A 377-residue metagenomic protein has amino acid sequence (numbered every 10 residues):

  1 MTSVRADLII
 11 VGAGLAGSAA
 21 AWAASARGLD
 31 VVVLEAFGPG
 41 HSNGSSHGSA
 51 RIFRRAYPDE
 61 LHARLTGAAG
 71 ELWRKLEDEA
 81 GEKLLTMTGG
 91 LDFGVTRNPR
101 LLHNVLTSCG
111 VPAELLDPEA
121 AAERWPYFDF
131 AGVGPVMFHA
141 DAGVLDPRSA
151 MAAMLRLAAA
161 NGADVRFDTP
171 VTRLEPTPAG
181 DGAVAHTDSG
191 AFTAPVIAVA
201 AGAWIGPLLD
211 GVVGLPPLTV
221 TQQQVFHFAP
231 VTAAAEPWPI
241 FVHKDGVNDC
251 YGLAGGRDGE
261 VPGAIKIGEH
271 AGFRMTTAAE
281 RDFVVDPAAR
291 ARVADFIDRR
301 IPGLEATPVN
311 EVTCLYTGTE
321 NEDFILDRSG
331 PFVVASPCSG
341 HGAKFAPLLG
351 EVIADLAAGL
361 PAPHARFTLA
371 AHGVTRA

Functional and structural regions predicted by a protein language model:
T2-A16, V32: Beta1/beta-strand and adjacent pyrophosphate-binding region of the FAD-binding site in flavoprotein oxidoreductases
I9-V11, L34, F192-W204, G350: Short hydrophobic core segments
W22-A26, K83-L85, A191, A203-P331: Active-site substrate-recognition segment that forms the wall of the catalytic cavity or substrate channel
S25-S45: Glycine-rich FAD pyrophosphate-binding loop
A50-R124, V133, D249-C250: Dinucleotide-binding Rossmann-like beta1-alpha1 core, especially the glycine-rich loop that anchors the ADP
K75, V95-F167, R173-D181: Flavin (FAD/FMN) cofactor-binding and adjacent substrate-gating region of FAD-dependent oxidoreductase domains
T172-F192, I197: Conserved beta-strand-loop-beta-strand element in the redox core of flavoprotein oxidoreductases
D295-A377: C-terminal catalytic lobe of FAD-dependent flavoproteins
